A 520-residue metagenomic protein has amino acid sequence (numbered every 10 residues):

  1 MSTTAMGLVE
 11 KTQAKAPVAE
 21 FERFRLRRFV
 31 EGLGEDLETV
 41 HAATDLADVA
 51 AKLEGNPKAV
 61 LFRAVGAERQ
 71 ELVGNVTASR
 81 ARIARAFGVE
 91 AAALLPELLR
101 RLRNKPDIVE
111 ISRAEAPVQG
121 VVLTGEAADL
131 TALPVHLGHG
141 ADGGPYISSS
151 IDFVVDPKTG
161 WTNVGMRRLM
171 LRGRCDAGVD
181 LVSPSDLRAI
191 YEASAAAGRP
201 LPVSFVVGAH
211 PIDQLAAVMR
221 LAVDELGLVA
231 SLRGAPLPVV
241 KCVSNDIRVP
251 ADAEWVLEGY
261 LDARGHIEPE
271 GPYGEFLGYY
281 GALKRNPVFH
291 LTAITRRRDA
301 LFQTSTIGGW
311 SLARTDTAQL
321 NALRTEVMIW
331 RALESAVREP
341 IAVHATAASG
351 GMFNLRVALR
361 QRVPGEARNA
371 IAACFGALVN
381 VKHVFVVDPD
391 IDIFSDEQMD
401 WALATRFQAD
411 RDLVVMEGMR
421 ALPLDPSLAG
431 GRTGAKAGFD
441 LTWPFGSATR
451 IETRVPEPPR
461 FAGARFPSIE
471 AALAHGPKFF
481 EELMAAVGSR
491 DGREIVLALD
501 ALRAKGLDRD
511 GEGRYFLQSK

Functional and structural regions predicted by a protein language model:
S2-P272, F276-F461, E482, A486: Extended, highly charged
A372-G376, A471, D500: Surface-exposed alpha-helical segments enriched in charged/polar residues
I451-S468, D491, G513-S519: Short alpha-helical segments that sit at the start of domains
F466-A474, V496: Hydrophobic residues on short alpha-helical segments
A471-E482, R490: Short capping segments at the starts of secondary-structure elements
R490-A501: Short amphipathic alpha-helical interaction segments
R503-G513: A short, conserved structural fragment
